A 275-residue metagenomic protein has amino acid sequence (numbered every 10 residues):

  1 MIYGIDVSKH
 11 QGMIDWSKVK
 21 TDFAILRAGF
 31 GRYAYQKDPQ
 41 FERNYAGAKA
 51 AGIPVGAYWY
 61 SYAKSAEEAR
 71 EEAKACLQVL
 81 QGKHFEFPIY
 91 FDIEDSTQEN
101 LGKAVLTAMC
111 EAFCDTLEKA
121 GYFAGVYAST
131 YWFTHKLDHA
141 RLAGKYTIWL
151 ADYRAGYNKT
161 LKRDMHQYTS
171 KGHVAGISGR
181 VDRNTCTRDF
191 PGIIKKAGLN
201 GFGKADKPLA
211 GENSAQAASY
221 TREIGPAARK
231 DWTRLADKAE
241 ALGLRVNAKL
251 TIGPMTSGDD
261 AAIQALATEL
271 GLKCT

Functional and structural regions predicted by a protein language model:
M1-F123: Substrate-binding cleft of extracellular glycoside hydrolase catalytic domains
M1-K18, H139-S214: Functionally critical loop-and-helix segments that line ligand-binding/catalytic clefts of soluble enzyme domains
V55, F123-G125, I148, V246: Hydrophobic anchor at the start of a short beta-strand that flanks the dinucleotide cofactor-binding loop
A57-Y62, D206-T275: Solvent-exposed beta-strand motifs enriched in subsets of small alpha/beta binding domains, especially certain
W59, A128, D152: Short beta-strand/turn micro-motifs composed of small residues that flank or help shape donor/cofactor-binding pockets
L77-F91, D95-T97, K136-R163, E269-G271: Structural recognition of alpha->loop->beta junctions
S96-Q98, Y131-T134, R154-N158, S170-H173 (+3 more regions): Short Gly/Pro-enriched loop/turn and capping motifs at secondary-structure junctions
A120-H135: Aromatic-lined carbohydrate-recognition surfaces of secreted/lumenal glycan-active proteins
